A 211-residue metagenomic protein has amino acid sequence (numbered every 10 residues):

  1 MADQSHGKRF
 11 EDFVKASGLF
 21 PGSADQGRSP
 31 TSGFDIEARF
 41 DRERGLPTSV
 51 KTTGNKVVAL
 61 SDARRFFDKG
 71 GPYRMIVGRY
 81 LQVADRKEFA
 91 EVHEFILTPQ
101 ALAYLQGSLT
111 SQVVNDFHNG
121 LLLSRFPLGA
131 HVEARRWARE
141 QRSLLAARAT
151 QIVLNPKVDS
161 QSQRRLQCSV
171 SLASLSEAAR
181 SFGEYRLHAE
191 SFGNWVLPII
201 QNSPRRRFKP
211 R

Functional and structural regions predicted by a protein language model:
M1-L46, T52-R211: Nucleic-acid endonuclease domains
